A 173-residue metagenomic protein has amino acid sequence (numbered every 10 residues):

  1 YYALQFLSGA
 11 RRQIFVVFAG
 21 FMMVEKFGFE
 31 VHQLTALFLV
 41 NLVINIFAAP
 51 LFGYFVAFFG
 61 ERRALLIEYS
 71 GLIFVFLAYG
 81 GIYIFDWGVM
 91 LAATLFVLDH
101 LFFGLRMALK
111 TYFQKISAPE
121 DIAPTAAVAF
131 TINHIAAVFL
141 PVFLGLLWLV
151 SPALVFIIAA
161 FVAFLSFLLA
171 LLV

Functional and structural regions predicted by a protein language model:
V17-L34: Short amphipathic helix-loop junctions that connect adjacent transmembrane helices in Major Facilitator Superfamily/SLC
F21, E25, F139-F156: Transmembrane alpha-helix termini and helix-breaking/packing motifs in multi-pass membrane transporters
A48-E61, W148: Helix-to-loop junctions at the C-terminal end of transmembrane segments in multipass secondary transporters
F58-S70: Cytoplasmic membrane-interface "Motif A"-like loop-to-helix N-cap segments of 12-TM Major Facilitator Superfamily
G71-D86: C-terminal ends and interior cores of transmembrane alpha-helices in multi-pass membrane transporters/permeases
Y79, A159-V173: Multi-pass alpha-helical transporter architecture, strongest for 12-TM Major Facilitator/SLC carriers used
V89-G104: Hydrophobic core of transmembrane alpha-helices in multi-pass small-molecule transporters, especially MFS/SLC-type
G104-S117: Intracellular juxtamembrane helix-capping segments at the cytosolic ends of symmetry-related transmembrane helices
